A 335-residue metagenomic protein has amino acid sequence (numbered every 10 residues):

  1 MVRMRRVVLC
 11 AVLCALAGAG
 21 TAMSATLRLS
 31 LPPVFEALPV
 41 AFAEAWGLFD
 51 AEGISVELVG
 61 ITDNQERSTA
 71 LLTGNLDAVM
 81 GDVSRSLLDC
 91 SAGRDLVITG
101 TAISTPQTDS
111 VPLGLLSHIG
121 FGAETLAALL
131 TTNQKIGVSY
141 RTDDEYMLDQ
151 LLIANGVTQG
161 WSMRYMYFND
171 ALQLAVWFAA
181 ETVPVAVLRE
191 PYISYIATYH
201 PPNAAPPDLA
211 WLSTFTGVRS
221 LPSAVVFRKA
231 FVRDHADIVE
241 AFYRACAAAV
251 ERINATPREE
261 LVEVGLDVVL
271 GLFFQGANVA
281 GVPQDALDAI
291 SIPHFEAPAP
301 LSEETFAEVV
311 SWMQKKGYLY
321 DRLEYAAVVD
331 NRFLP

Functional and structural regions predicted by a protein language model:
M1-L9: Bacterial N-terminal signal peptides that target proteins for export
V8-G18: Bacterial N-terminal signal peptides
L16, G20-E57, F306-P335: N-terminal hydrophobic or amphipathic helices and topogenic motifs
T26-G160, R164-Y167, P184-E190, D208-L212 (+1 more regions): Short, glycine-/small- and polar/acidic-enriched structural segments that line small-molecule recognition paths
S84, L172-L272: Pocket-lining segment of extracytoplasmic ligand-binding domains
P106-T108, F121-G122, G217, I292-S302: Short, solvent-exposed loop/beta-turn-alpha elements that line the ligand-binding surface or hinge of extracytoplasmic
R233-Y318: Secondary-structure end/capping motifs
